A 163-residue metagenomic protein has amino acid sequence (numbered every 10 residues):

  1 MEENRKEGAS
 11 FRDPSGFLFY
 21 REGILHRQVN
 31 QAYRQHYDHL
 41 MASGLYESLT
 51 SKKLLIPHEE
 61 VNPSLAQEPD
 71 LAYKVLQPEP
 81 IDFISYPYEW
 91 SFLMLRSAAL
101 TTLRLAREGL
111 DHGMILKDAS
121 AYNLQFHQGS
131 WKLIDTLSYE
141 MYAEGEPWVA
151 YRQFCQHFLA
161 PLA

Functional and structural regions predicted by a protein language model:
M1-V29, S48, N62-Q77: Intrinsically disordered, compositionally biased low-complexity regions
R5-G8, R12, H26-V29, Y33 (+4 more regions): Conserved N-terminal segment of class I S-adenosyl-L-methionine
K6, Q28, R34-H36, R152-A163: N-terminal auxiliary segments of SAM/dcSAM-dependent transferases
S15-H39, S85-Y88, F92: ATP-binding glycine-rich loop module of kinase domains
L40-L54, S91-K117, P161: Conserved kinase catalytic-core helix
L54-T101: Conserved structural core of kinase catalytic domains
I81-M94, L105-G109, K117-A121, T136-E144: Short acidic, glycine/Ser/Thr-rich loop/turn "cap" segments at secondary-structure junctions
I115-A163: Catalytic activation segment of kinase domains across protein kinase-like and atypical kinase folds
